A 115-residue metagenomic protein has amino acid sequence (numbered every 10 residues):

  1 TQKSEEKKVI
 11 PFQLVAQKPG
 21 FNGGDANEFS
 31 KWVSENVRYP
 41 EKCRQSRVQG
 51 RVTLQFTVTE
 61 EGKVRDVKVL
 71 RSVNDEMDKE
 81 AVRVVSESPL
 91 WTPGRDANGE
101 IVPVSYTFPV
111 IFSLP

Functional and structural regions predicted by a protein language model:
T1-P115: Charge-biased low-complexity segments
